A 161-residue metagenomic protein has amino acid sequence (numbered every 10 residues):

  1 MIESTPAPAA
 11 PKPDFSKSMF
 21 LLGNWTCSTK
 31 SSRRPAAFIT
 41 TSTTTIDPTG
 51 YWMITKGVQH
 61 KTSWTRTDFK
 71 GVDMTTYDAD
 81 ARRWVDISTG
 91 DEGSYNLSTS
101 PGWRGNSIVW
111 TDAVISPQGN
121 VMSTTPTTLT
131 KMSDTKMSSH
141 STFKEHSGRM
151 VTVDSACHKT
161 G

Functional and structural regions predicted by a protein language model:
M1-G161: Hydrophobic small-molecule pocket/channel-lining residues, especially in calycin-type beta-barrels
